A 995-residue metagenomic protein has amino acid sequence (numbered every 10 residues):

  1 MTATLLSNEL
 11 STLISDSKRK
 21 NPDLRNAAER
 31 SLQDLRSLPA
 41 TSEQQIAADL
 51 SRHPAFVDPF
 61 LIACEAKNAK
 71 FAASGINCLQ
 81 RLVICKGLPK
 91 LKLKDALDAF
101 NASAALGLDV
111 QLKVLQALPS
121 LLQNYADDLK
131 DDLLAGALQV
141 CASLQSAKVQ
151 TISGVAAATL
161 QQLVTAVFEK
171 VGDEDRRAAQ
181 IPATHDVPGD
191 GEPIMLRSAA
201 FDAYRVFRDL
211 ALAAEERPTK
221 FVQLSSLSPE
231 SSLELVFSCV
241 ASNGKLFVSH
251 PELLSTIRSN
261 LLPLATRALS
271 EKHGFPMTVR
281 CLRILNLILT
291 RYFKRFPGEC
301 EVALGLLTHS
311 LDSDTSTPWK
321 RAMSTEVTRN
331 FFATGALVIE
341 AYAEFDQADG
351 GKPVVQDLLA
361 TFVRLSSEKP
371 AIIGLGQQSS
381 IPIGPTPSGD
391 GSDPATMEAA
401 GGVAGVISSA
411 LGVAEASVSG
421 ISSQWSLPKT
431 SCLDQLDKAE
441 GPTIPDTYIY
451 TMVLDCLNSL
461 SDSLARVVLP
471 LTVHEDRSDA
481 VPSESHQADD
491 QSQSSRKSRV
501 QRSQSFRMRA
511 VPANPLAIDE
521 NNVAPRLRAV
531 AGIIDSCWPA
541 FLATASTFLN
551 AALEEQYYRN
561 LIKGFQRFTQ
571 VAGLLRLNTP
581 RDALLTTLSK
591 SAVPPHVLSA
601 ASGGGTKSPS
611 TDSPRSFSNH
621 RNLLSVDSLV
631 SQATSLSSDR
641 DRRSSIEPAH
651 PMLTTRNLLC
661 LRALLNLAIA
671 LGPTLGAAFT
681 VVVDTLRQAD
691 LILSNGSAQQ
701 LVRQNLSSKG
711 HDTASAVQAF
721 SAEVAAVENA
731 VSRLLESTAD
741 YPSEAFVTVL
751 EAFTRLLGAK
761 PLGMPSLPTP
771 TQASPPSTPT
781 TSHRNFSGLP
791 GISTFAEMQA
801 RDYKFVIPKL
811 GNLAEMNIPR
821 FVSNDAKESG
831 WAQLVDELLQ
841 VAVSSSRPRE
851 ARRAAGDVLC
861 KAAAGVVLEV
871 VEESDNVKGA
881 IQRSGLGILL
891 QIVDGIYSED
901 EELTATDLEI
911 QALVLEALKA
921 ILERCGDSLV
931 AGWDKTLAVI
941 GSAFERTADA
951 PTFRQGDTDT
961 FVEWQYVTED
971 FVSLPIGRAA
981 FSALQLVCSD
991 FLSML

Functional and structural regions predicted by a protein language model:
T2-E9, L38, I46-L61, L82-D109 (+19 more regions): Amphipathic alpha-helical segments within extended alpha-helical solenoids and repeat-rich scaffolds in large
T2-L24, V140, E440, H650-L653 (+3 more regions): Long, serine/threonine/proline-rich intrinsically disordered regions in eukaryotic cortical polarity
L13-S42, A69-R81, A96, L106-L121 (+22 more regions): HEAT-repeat alpha-solenoid elements in large eukaryotic scaffold proteins
N21, K67-N68, L106-G107, K148-V149 (+13 more regions): Short inter-helical turns and helix N-cap capping residues of alpha-solenoid HEAT/ARM repeat scaffolds
P59-V83, V140-Q162, V240-K245, S249 (+16 more regions): Extended amphipathic alpha-helical scaffold segments
E65, I84, A104-A105, Q123 (+18 more regions): Alpha-solenoid HEAT/Armadillo repeat architecture
I76-N77, G87-L88, A126-D128, A157 (+16 more regions): Short coil/turn segments at secondary-structure boundaries
L212-E230: Active-site lining segments of carbohydrate-active enzymes
